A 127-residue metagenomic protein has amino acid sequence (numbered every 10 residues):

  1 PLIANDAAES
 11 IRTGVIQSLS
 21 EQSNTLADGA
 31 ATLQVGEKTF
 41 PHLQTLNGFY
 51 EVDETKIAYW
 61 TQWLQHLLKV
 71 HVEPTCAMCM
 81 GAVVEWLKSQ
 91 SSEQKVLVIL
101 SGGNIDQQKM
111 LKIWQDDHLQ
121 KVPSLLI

Functional and structural regions predicted by a protein language model:
P1-T45, K88, S92-I127: Glycine-rich phosphate/pyrophosphate-binding loop at beta-loop-alpha junctions
G36-E93: Active-site-adjacent helical/loop segments in soluble small-molecule enzymes
